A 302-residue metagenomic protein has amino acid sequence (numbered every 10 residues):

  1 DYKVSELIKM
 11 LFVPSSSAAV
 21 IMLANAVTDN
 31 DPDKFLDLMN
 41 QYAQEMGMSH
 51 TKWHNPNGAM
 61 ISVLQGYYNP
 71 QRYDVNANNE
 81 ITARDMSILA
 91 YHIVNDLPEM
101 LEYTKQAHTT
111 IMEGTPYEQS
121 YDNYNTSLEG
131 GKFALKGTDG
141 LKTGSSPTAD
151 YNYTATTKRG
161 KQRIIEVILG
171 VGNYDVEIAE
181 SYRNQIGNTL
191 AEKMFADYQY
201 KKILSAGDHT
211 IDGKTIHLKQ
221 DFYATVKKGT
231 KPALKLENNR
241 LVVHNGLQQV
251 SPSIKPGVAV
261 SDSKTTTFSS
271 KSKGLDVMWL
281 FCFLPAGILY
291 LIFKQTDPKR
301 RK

Functional and structural regions predicted by a protein language model:
D1-I21, N25, N123-G140: Conserved catalytic neighborhood of penicillin-recognizing serine enzymes
D1-L7, Q44-T51, T148-T154: Phosphate-binding glycine-rich loops and adjacent basic patches that engage nucleotide phosphates, nucleic-acid
Y2, P14-A19, V27-N30, G58-I61 (+4 more regions): Solvent-exposed loop/turn segments at secondary-structure junctions within structured extracellular/periplasmic domains
K3, F35, Y182-I186: Short acidic-hydrophobic sequence patches enriched in Asp/Glu that either
L7-F12, L23, M39, A90 (+1 more regions): Short alpha-helical scaffolding segments that buttress acidic/His motifs in well-ordered protein cores
V20-N95: Mid-domain, small-residue-enriched loop/turn segments at the edges of structured enzyme/sensor domains
Y67, R72-F283, G287-K302: Domain-terminus/edge residues, biased toward the C-terminal soluble/receptor-binding domains of extracytoplasmic
